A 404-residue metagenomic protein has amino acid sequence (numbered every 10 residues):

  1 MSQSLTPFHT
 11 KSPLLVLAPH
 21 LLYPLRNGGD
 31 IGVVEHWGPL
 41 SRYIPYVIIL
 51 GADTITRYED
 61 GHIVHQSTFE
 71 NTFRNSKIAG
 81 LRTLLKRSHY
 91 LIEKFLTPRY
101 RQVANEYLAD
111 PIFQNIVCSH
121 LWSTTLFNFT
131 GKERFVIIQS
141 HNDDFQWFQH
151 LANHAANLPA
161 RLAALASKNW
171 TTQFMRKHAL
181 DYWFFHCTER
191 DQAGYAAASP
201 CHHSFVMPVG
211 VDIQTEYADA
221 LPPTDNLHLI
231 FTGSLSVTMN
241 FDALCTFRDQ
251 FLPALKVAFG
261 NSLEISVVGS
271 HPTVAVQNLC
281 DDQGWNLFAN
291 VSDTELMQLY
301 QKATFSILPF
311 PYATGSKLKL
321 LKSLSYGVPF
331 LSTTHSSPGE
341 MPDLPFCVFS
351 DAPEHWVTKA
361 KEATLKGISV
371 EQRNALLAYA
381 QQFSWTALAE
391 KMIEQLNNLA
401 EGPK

Functional and structural regions predicted by a protein language model:
M1-S67, P111: N-terminal subdomain of nucleotide-sugar transferases
G38, Q102-E106, D144, P159-F184: Membrane-proximal helix-turn-helix segments that form the acceptor-binding/catalytic region of lipid-linked
S76-Y90, I138-T172: Acceptor-binding helix/loop patch of EC 2.4 sugar-transfer enzymes, predominantly nucleotide-sugar-dependent
G210-M297, Q301: Conserved catalytic-core segment of nucleotide-activated headgroup transferases in glycan assembly
Q301-G315, Y326-P329: Acidic donor-binding loop of glycosyltransferase active sites
K319-K322, P329-T333: Short hydrophobic beta-strand element within catalytic cores of glycosyltransferases and related nucleotide-activated
P345-E354, K361-I368: Conserved acidic donor-binding segment of nucleotide-sugar-dependent glycosyltransferases
I368-N398: A charged, aromatic-enriched C-terminal amphipathic alpha-helix characteristic of glycosyltransferases across folds
